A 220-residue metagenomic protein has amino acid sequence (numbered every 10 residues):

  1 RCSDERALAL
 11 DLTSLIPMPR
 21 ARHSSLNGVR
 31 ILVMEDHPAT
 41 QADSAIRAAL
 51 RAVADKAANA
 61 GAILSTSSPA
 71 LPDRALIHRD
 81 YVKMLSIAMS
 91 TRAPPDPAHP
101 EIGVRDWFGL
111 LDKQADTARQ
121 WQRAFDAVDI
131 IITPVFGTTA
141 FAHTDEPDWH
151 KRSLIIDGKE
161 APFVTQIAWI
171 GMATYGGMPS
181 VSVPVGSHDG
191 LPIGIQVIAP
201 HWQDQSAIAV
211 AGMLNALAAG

Functional and structural regions predicted by a protein language model:
R1-A48, L217-G220: A short helix-breaking turn/cap at a secondary-structure junction
R1-R6, V53-A60, M84, A124 (+2 more regions): Change "in soluble alpha/beta enzymes" to "in soluble alpha/beta proteins
M34, S67-A70, V183: Conserved beta-strand termini and adjacent loop/short-helix elements that scaffold enzyme active sites in alpha/beta
A42-D43, L76, F141-T144: Short glycine-/acidic-enriched loop or helix-start segments at secondary-structure transitions that form or flank
S44-P69, W107-V128: Acyltransferase
L76-T91: Charged, often glycine-rich, active-site loop that binds/positions anionic groups
D96-F108: Short glycine/proline- and acidic residue-enriched helix-loop micro-motifs that form flexible lids or anion-recognition
D106-G220: Glycine-rich, small-residue loops and helix-cap segments that act as flexible hinges at active-site edges
